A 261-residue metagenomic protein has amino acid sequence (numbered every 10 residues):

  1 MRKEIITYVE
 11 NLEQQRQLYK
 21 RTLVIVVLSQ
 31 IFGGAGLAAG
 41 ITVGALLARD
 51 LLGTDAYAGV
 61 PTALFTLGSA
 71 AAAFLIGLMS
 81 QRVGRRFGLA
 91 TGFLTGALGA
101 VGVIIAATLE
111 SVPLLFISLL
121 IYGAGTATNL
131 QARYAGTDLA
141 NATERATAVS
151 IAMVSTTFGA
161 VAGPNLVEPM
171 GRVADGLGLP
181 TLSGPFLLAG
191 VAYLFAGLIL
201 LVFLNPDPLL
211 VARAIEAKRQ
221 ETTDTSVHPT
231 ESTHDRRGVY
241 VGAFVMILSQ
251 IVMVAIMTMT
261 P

Functional and structural regions predicted by a protein language model:
R2-K20, N205-V245: Juxtamembrane intracellular "pre-TM" segments in multi-pass secondary transporters
E13-A70, V241, V245, V254-P261: Helix-loop boundary and gating motifs at the non-cytosolic
K20, I105-I117: Helix-loop junctions at membrane interfaces in 12-TM secondary transporters
I31, V112-A127: Hydrophobic core of transmembrane alpha-helices in multi-pass small-molecule transporters, especially MFS/SLC-type
L94-L109: C-terminal ends and interior cores of transmembrane alpha-helices in multi-pass membrane transporters/permeases
T147-V167: Glycine-rich segments within core transmembrane alpha-helices of 12-TM secondary carriers
G163, V167-E168, R172, G190-K218: C-terminal membrane-cytosol helix-exit motif in multi-pass small-molecule transporters
